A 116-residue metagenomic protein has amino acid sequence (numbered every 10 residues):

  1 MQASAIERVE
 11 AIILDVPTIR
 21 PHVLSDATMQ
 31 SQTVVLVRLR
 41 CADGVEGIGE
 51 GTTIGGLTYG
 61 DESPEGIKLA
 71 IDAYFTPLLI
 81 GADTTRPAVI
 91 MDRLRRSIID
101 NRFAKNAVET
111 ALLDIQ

Functional and structural regions predicted by a protein language model:
M1-Q116: N-terminal capping/lid subdomain adjacent to the active-site entrance of alpha/beta enzymes
